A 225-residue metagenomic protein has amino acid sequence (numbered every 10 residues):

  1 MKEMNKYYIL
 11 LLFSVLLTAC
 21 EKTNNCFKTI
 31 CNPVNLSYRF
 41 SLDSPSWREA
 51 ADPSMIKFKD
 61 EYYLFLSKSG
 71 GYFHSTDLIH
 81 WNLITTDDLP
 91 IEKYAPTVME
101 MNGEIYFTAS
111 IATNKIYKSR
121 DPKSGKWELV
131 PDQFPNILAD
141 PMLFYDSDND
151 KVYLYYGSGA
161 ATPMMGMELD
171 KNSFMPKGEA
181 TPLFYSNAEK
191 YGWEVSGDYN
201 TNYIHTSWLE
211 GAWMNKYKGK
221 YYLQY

Functional and structural regions predicted by a protein language model:
M1-Y7: Positively charged n-region of N-terminal signal peptides that target proteins for export
K2, L17-T18: Glycine-centered signal
Y7-L16: Sec-dependent N-terminal signal peptides
C20-Y225: Carbohydrate-active catalytic/glycan-binding domains of CAZyme proteins, especially the secreted or lumenal ectodomains
